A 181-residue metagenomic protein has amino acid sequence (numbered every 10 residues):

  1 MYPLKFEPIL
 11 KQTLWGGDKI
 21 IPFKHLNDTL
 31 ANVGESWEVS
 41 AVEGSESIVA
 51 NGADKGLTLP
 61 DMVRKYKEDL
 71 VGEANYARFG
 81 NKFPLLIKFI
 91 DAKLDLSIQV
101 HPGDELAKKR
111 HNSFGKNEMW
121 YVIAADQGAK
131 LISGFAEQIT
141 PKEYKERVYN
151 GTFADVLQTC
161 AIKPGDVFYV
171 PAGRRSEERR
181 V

Functional and structural regions predicted by a protein language model:
M1-I139: Transition-metal
G72, G128-P164: A short beta-strand-loop-beta hairpin characteristic of the jelly-roll/cupin
G103, P171-G173: Tight coil/turn sites that cap or link beta-strands
Y121, F168-Y169: Aromatic side chains
E178-V181: Conserved small/polar residues in nucleotide/adenosyl-binding loops
